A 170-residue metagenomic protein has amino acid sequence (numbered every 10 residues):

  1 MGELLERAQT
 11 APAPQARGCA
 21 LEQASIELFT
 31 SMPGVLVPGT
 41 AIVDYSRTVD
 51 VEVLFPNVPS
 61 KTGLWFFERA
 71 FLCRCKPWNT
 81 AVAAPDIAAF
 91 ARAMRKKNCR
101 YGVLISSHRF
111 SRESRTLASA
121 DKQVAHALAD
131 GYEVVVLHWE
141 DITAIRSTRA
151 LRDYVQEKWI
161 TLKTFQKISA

Functional and structural regions predicted by a protein language model:
M1-A170: Mixed-charge (Asp/Glu-Lys/Arg
